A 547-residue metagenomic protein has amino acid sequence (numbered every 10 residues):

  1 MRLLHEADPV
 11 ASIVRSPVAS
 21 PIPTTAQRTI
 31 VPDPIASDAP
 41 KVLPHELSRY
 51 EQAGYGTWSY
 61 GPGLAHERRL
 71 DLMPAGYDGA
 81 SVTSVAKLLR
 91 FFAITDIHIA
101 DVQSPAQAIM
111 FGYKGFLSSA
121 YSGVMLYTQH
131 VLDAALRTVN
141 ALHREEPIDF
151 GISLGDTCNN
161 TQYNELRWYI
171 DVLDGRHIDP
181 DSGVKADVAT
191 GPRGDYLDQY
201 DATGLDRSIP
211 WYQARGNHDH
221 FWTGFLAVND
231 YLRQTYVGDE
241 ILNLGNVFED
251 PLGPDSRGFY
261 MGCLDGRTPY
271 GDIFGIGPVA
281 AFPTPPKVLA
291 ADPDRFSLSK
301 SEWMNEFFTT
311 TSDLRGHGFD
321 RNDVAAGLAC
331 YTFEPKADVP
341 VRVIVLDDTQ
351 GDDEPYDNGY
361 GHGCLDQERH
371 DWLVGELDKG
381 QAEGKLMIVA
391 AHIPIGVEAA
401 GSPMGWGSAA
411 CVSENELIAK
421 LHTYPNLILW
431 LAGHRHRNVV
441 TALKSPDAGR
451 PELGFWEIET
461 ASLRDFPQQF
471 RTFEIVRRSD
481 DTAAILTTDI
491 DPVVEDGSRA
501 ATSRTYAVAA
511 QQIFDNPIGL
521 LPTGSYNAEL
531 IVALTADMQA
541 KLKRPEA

Functional and structural regions predicted by a protein language model:
R2-H143, D149-F150, G191-P192, R233-E383 (+1 more regions): Metal-dependent phosphoesterase/phosphodiesterase active-site architecture
A93-T95, F150-D156, R207-G216, I388-A391 (+2 more regions): Active-site neighborhood of phospho(di)ester-bond hydrolases with catalytic His/Asp-centered motifs
D101, C158-T161, H218-G224, D352-E354 (+3 more regions): Active-site environment of divalent metal-dependent phosphoester hydrolases
P105-Q107, N164-R167, L226-A227, D357-N358 (+2 more regions): Short coil/turn segments at secondary-structure boundaries
V124-N246: Core catalytic region of metal-dependent phosphoesterases/phosphodiesterases, especially metallo-beta-lactamase-like
A135, E165, Y169-V172, R369 (+2 more regions): A general structural detector for well-ordered alpha-helical segments in enzyme core domains, enriched
R167-G175, T203-L205, A419-P425, A442-F455 (+1 more regions): Short, surface-exposed basic-aromatic patches at helix termini and helix-loop junctions that form
D352-D371, D378-L431: Active-site-proximal segments of metal-dependent phosphoesterases and phosphodiesterases across multiple
